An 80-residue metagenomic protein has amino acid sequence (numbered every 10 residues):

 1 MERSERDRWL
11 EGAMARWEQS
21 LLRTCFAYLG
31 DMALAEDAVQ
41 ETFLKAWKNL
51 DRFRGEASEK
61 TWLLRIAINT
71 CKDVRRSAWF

Functional and structural regions predicted by a protein language model:
M1-R23, E36-V39, W47: A short, charge-rich alpha-helical start-of-domain segment used by transcription regulators
Q19, L44, K48, D73-R76: Regular, well-ordered alpha-helical segments
S20, A33, W62: Active-site phosphate/pyrophosphate-handling residues
D37-L44, A57-N69: Structural recognition of an alpha-helix C-terminal capping motif at a helix-to-coil junction
R52-R54, I68-F80: Arg/Lys-rich amphipathic alpha helix in sigma70-family domain 2
